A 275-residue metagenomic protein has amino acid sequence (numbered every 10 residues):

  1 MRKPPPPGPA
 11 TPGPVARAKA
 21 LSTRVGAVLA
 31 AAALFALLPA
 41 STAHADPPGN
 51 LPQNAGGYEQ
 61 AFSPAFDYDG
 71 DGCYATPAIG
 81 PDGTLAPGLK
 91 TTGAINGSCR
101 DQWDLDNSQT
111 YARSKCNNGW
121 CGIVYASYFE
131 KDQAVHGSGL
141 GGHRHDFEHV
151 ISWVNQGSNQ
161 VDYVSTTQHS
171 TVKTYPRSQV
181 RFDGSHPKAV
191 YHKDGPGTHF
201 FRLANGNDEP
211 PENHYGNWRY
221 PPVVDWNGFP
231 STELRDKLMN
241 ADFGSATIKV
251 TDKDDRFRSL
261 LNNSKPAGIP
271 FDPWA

Functional and structural regions predicted by a protein language model:
M1-A45: Secretory targeting and sorting signals
A45-E148, D162-A275: A domain-level signal for the mature, folded cores of soluble proteins
W153-G157: Short beta-strand micro-motifs enriched in acidic
